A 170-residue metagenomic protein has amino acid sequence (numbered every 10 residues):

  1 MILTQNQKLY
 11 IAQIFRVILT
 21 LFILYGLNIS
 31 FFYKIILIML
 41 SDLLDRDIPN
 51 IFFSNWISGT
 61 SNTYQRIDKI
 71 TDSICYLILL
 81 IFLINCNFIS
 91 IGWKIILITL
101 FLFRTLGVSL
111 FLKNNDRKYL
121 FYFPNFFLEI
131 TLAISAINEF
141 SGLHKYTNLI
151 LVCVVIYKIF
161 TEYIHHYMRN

Functional and structural regions predicted by a protein language model:
M1-R46: N-terminal topogenic module of multi-pass integral membrane proteins
M1-T4, I23, L43-T63, L79-I89 (+1 more regions): Short juxtamembrane and helix-loop transition motifs at transmembrane-helix boundaries in membrane proteins
N6-I18, I67-C75, F123-F127: Short hydrophobic alpha-helical membrane-embedded segments
L24-K34, I84-G92, F140-Y146: Transmembrane helix interruption/hinge and helix-loop junction motifs
F31-L43, W93-R104, F121-N125, T147-V155: Hydrophobic core segments of alpha-helical transmembrane domains in multi-pass membrane proteins
L37-Y76, F127, Y157, T161 (+1 more regions): Acidic (Asp/Glu-rich) catalytic motifs at the cytosolic membrane interface
I78-F140: Membrane-proximal helix-loop-helix units in multi-pass membrane proteins
N138-N170: Terminal transmembrane helical module of multi-pass membrane proteins
